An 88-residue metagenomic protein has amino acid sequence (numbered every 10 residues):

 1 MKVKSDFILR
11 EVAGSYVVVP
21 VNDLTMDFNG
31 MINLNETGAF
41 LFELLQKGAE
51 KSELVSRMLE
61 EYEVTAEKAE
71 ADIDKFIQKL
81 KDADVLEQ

Functional and structural regions predicted by a protein language model:
M1-Q46: Acidic, low-complexity/disordered tracts enriched in E/D and polar residues
G30-Q88: Long, charge-rich, low-complexity alpha-helical segments
